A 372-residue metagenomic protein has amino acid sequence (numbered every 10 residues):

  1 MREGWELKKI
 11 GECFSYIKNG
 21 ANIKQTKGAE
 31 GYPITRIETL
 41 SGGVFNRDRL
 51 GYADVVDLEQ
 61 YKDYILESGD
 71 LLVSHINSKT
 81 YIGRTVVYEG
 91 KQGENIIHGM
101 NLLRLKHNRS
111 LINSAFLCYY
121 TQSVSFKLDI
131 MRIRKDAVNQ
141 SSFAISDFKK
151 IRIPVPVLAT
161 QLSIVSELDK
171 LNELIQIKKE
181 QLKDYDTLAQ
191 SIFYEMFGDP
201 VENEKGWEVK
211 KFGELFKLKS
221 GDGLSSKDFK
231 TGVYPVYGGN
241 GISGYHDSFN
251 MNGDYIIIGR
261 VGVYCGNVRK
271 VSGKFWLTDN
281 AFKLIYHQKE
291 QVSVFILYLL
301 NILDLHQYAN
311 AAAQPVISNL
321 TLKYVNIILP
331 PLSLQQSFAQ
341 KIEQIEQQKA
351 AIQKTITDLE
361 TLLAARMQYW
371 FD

Functional and structural regions predicted by a protein language model:
M1-N19, K150-V165, Q181-G238, Y324-Q336 (+1 more regions): Non-catalytic DNA-recognition/assembly elements of restriction-modification systems
E3, E94-L103, I112, I130-M131 (+3 more regions): A short glycine-rich beta-alpha junction/loop motif
K9-K24, E38-L71, G213-G253, K270-S272 (+2 more regions): Sequence-specific dsDNA recognition surfaces
I23-E30, R49, R132-R134, K205-E208 (+2 more regions): Short coil/turn segments at secondary-structure boundaries
R36-I37, Y61-Q122, G238-I242, H246-L303 (+1 more regions): A short beta-sheet element
E59-Q60, A137, Q176, A311 (+1 more regions): Short, solvent-exposed loop/turn positions at domain surfaces that link secondary-structure elements or cap domain
D169, K178: Conserved glycine-bearing catalytic or ligand-binding loops at nucleotide- and phosphate-handling centers of large
